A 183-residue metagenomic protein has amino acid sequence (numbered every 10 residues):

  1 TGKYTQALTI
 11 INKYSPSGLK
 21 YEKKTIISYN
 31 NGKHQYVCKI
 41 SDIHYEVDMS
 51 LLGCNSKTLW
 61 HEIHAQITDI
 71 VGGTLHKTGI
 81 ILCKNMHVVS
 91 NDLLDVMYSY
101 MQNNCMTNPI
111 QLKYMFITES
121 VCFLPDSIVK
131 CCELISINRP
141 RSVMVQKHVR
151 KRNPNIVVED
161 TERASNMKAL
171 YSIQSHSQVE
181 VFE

Functional and structural regions predicted by a protein language model:
T1-D42: Walker A/P-loop
T1-G2, L51-C54, H87-V89, E119-L124 (+1 more regions): Conserved nucleotide-binding/hydrolysis micro-motifs of P-loop NTPases
S41-Y45, K77-T78, P109-L112, V129-E133: Short glycine-/polar-rich loops that comprise or flank the Walker A/P-loop and associated switch/sensor motifs
H44-K77: Short glycine-rich substrate-engagement loop in P-loop NTPases that contacts/grips substrate
V47, K84, M97, C132: Conserved RecA-like P-loop NTPase ATPase core
H64-G72, H87-F116, F123-S127: Conserved catalytic/switch belt of AAA+ P-loop NTPases
L112-K113, L124-V143: A short helix-turn-beta junction within AAA+ P-loop NTPase domains corresponding to the substrate/partner-engaging
R141-E183: AAA+ P-loop NTPase domains with strong preference for DNA replication initiators and clamp-loader complexes
